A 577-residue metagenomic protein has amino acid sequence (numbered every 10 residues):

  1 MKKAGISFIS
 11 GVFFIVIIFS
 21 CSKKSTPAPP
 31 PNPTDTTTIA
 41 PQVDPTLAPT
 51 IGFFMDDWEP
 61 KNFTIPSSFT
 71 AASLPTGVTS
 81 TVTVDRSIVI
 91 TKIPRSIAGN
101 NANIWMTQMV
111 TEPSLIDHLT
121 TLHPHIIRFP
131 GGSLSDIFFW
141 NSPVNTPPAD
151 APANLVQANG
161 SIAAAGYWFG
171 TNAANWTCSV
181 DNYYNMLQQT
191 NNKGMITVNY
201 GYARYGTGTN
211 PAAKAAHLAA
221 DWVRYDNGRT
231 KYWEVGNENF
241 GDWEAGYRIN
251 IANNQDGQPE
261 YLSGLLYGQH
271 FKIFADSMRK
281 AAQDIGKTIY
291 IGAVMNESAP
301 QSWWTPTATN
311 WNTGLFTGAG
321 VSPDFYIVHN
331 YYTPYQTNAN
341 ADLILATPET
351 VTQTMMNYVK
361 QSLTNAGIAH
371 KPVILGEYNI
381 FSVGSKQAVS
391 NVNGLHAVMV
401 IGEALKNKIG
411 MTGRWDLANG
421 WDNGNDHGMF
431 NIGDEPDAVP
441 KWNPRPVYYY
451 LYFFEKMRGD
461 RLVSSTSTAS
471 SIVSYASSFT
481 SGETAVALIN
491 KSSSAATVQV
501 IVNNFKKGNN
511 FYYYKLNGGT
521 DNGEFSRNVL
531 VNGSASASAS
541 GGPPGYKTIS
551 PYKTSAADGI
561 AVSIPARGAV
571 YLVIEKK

Functional and structural regions predicted by a protein language model:
G5, G11, I15-A48, G52-F54 (+1 more regions): Bacterial Sec-dependent N-terminal signal peptides
D44-V321: N-terminal catalytic cores of secreted or lumenal carbohydrate-active enzymes
N100-W105, F129-G132, T197-G201, V235-N239 (+7 more regions): Active-site-proximal beta-strand/loop segments in catalytic clefts of secreted hydrolases
W105-M109, L134-F138, A203-Y205, F240-W243 (+7 more regions): Flexible loop/turn segments at secondary-structure boundaries
G264-A397, N407: Noncatalytic carbohydrate-binding groove/subsite architecture in carbohydrate-active enzymes
L375, N379-S481: Aromatic/acidic polysaccharide-binding cleft in carbohydrate-active enzymes
S470-N509, Y513-N522, R567-V573: Carbohydrate-binding surface patches
F505-I560, I564: Acidic, Ser/Thr/Pro-rich beta/coil linker or hinge segments at domain junctions
